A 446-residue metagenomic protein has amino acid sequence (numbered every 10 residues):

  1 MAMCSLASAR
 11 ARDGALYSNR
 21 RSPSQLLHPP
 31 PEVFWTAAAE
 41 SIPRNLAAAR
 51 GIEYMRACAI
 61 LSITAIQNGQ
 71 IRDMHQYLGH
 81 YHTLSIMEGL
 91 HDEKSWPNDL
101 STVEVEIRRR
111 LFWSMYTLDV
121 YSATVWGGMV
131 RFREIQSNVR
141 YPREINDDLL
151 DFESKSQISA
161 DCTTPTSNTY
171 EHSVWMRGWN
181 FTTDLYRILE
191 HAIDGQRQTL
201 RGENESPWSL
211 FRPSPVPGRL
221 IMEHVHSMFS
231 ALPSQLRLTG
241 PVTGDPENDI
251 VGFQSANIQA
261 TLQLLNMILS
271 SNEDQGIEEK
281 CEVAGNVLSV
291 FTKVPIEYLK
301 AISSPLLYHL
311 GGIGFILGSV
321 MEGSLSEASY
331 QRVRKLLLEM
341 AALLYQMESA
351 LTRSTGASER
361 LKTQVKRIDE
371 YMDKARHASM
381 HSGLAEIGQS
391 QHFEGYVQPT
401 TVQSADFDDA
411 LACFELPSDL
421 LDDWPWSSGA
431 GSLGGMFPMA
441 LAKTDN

Functional and structural regions predicted by a protein language model:
L6-A9, P31-D92, S114-S122, M267-E273 (+5 more regions): Hydrophobic/aromatic-rich effector regions of fungal transcription factors
L6-L26, E93-E106, Y116-I302, M321-Q331 (+2 more regions): C-terminal transactivation domains of fungal Zn(2)-Cys(6)
Q25-E32, A48-G51, N68, R72 (+4 more regions): Intrinsic disorder
V33, A37, R56, D73-Q76 (+9 more regions): Acidic, Ser/Thr-rich intrinsically disordered and amphipathic helical segments
I52, R72, R110, N180 (+4 more regions): Eukaryote-biased feature marking scaffold/signaling PDZ-domain proteins and nuclear chromatin regulators
L61-S62, L78-Y81, E104-R108, I135-L149 (+6 more regions): Short amphipathic alpha-helical patches
H191, G195, R201, A231-T239 (+2 more regions): Fungal C-terminal regulatory tails
